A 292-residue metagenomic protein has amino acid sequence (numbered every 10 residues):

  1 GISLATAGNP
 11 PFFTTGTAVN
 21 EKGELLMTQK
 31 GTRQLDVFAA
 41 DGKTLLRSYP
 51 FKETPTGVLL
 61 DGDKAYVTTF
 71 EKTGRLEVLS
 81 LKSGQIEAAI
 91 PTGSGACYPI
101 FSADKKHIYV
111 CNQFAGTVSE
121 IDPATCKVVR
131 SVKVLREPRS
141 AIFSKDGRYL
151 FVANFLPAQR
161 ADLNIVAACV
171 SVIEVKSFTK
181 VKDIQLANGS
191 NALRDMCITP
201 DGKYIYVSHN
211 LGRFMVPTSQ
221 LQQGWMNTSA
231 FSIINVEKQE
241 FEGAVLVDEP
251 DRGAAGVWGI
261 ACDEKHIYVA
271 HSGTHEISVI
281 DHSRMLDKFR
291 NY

Functional and structural regions predicted by a protein language model:
I2-T6, T179-N191, E237-A255, F289-Y292: Surface-exposed loop and turn segments in beta-propeller and other repeat-based domains that flank or scaffold
S3-R33, E53-G57, A255: Beta-strand-rich domains and repeat architectures in extracellular enzymes and scaffolds, especially beta-propellers
V19-K22, L60-G62, A103-K105, K145-D146 (+2 more regions): Residue-level detector of Asp-centered blade-edge/turn motifs that repeat once per structural unit in beta-propeller
M27-T28, V67-T68, V110, V152-A153 (+2 more regions): Residue position within the beta-strands of beta-propeller blades
K30, F70-E71, Q113, F155-P157 (+3 more regions): Short loop/turn segments immediately following the C-termini of beta-strands
A39-K43, S80-G84, D122-C126, E174-F178 (+2 more regions): Short loop/turn segments that connect beta-strands within beta-propeller blades
A153-A167, V207-T228, I280-Y292: Short, conserved, GDST-rich strand-edge loop motifs in beta-rich repeat architectures
